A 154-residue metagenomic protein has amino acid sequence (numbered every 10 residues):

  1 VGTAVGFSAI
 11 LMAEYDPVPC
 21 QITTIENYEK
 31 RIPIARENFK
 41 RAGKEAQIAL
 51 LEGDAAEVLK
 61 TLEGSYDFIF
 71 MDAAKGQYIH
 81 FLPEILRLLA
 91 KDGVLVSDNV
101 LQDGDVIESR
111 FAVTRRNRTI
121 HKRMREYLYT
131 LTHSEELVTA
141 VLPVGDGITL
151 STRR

Functional and structural regions predicted by a protein language model:
V1-R154: S-adenosylmethionine/decaboxylated-SAM
